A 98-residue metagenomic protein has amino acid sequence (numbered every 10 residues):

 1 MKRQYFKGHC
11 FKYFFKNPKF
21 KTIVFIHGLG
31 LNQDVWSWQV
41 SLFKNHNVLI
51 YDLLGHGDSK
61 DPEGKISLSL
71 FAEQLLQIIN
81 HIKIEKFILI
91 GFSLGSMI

Functional and structural regions predicted by a protein language model:
M1-I23, K44-N47, N80, I84-K86: Alpha/beta-hydrolase fold catalytic core
Q4, Q33, Q39, Q74-Q77: Residue-identity detector for glutamine
F15-K60: Conserved HGGG/HGGXW glycine-rich cap/lid loop of the alpha/beta-hydrolase fold
L49-I90: Active-site loop/oxyanion-hole signature of alpha/beta-hydrolase fold enzymes
G91-G95: Gly/Ala-rich beta-loop-alpha elbow adjacent to hydrolase catalytic centers
